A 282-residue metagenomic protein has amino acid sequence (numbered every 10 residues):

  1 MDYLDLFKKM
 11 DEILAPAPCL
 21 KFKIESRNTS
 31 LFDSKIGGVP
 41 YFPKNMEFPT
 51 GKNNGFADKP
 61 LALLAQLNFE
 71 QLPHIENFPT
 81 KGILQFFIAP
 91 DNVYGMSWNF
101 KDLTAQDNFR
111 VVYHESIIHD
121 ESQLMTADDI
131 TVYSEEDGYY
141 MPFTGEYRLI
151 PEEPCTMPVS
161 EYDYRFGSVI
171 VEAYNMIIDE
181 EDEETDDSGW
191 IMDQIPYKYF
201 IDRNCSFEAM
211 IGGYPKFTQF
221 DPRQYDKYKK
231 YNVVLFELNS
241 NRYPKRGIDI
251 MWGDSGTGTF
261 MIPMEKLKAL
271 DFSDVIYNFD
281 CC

Functional and structural regions predicted by a protein language model:
M1-C282: Preference for intrinsically disordered or flexible, low-complexity segments and adjacent hinge/connector residues
